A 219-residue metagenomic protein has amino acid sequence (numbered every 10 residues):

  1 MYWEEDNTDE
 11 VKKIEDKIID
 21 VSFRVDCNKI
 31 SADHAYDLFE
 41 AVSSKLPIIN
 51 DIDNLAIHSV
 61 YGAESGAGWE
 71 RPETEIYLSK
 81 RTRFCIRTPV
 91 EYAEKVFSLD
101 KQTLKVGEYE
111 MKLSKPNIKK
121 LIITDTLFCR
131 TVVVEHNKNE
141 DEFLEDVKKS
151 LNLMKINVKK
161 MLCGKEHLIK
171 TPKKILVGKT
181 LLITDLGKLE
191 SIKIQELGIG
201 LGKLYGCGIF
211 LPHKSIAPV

Functional and structural regions predicted by a protein language model:
M1-V219: RNA-interacting cores
